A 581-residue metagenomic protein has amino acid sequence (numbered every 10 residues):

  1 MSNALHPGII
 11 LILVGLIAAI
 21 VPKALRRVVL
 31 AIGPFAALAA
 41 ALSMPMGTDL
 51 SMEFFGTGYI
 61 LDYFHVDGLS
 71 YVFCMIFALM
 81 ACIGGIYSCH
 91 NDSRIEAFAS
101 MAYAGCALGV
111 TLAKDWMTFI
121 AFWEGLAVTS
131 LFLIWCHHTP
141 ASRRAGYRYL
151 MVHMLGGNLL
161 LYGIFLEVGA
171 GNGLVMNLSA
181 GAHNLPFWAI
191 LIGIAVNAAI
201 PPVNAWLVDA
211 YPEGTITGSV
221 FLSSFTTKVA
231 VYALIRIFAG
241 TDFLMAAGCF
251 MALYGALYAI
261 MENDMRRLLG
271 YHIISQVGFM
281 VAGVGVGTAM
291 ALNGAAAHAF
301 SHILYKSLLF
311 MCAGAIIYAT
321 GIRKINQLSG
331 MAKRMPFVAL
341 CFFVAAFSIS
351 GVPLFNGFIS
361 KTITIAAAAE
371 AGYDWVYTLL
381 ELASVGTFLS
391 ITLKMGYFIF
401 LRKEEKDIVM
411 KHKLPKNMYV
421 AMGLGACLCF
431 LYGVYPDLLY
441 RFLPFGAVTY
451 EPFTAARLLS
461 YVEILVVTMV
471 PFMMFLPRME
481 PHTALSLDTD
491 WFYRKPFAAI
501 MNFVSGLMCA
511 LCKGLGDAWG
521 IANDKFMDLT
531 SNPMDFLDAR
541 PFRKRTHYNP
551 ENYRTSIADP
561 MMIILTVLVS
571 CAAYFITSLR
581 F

Functional and structural regions predicted by a protein language model:
M1-F98, N172-L178, A205, K495-A498 (+2 more regions): Transmembrane helix-loop-helix hairpins at membrane boundaries of multipass inner-membrane proteins
K23-P34, R144-M151, K333-C341, H412-L424 (+1 more regions): Alpha-helical transmembrane segments and their helix-start/interface "positive-inside/aromatic belt" motifs in integral
S51-T57, I363-A367, L438-A455: Membrane-interfacial helical/loop segments at transmembrane boundaries in membrane proteins
T57-V72, A180-W188, A367-L379, Y450-A456: Short aromatic-rich membrane-water interface segments that cap or initiate transmembrane helices in multi-pass membrane
V66-F77, L191-V196, Y377-G386, T454-F472: Hydrophobic alpha-helical transmembrane segments
I83-F119, V128-K413, V434: Hydrophobic transmembrane alpha-helices and their helix-loop junctions in integral membrane proteins
A345, N417-V434, E463-T468, A498 (+1 more regions): Hydrophobic membrane-spanning alpha-helices of multi-pass integral membrane proteins
R441-A455, M479-F581: Aromatic-capped, Gly/Pro-kinked transmembrane alpha-helices
